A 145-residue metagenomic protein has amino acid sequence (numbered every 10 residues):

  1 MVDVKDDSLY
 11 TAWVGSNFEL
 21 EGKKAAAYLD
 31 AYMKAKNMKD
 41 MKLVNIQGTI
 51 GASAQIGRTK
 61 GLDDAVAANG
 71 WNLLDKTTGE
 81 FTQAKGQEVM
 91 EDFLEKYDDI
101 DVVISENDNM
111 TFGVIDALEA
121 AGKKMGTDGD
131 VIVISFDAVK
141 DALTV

Functional and structural regions predicted by a protein language model:
M1-V145: A residue-level marker of the well-folded mature domains of exported/periplasmic proteins
